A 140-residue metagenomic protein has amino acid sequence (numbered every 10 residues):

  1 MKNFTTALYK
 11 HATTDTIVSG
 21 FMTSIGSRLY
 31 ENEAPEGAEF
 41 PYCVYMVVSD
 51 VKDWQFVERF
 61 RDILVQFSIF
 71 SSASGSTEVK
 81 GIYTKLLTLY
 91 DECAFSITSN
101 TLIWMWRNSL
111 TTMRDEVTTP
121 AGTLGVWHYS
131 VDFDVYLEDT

Functional and structural regions predicted by a protein language model:
M1-V57, C93-W104: Small/polar-rich, solvent-exposed N-terminal microdomains that initiate assembly or binding
V44, F60-R61, F70-E78, N108: Short, conserved turn/kink motifs that form compact alpha/beta structural patches or helix kinks used as
K52, E138-T140: Short, acidic Gly/Pro/Ser/Thr-rich loop/turn segments
W54-F60, P120-L124: Short, solvent-exposed beta-strand/turn "edge" segments of beta-rich domains on protein surfaces
F56, S72-C93: Extracellular/virion structural assembly segments
R59-A73, L86, W127-L137: Oligomerization/assembly interface segments of phage tail-like spikes and tubes
T88-E138: Acidic-leaning, charged glycine-interspersed low-complexity segments
